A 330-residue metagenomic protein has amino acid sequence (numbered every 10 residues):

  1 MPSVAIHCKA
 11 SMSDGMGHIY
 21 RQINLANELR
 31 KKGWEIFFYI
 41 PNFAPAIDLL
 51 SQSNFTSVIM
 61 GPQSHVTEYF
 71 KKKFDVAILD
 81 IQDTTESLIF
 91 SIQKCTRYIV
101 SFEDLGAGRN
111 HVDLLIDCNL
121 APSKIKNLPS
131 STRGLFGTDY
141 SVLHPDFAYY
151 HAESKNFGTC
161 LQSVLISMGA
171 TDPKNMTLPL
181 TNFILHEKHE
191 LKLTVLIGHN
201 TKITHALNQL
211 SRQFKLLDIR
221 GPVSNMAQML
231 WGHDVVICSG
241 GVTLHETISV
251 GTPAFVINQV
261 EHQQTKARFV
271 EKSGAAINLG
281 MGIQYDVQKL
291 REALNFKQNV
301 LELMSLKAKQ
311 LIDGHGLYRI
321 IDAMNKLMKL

Functional and structural regions predicted by a protein language model:
I6-E28, I40-S130, G134: Active-site and donor-binding regions of nucleotide-sugar-utilizing enzymes
V112-K174, H205: A nucleotide-sugar donor-handling region in carbohydrate enzymes
G158-H233: Donor-nucleotide binding loops and adjacent catalytic segments primarily of GT-B fold Leloir glycosyltransferases
W231-V242: Acidic donor-binding loop of glycosyltransferase active sites
V236-C238, P253-H262: Short hydrophobic beta-strand element within catalytic cores of glycosyltransferases and related nucleotide-activated
E261-E292: Change "using UDP/GDP/dTDP sugars" to "using nucleotide sugars
V300-G314: A short, well-ordered alpha-helix in the C-terminal region of glycosyltransferases
D313-L330: C-terminal alpha-helical cap of glycosyltransferases
